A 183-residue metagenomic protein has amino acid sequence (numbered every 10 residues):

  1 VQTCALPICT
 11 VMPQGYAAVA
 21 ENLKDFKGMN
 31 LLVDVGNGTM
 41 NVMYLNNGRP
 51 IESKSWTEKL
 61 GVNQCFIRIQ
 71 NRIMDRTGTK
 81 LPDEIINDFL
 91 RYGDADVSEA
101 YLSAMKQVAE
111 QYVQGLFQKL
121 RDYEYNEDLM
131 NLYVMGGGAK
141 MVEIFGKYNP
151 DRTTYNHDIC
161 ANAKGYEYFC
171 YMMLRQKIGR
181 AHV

Functional and structural regions predicted by a protein language model:
V1-N30, P50-Q64, E84-N131, G136-R180: Nucleotide/phosphate-binding catalytic cleft detector across ATP-hydrolyzing and phosphate-transferring enzymes
D34: Conserved catalytic-loop position in the HRD/HxD motif
N37-T39, R49: Coil-to-beta-strand transition motifs
M40-Y44: Short beta-strand scaffold segments in enzyme catalytic cores
T77-T79: Short, basic interhelical loop/turn and adjoining N-cap of the next helix at nucleic-acid- or acidic-partner-contacting
